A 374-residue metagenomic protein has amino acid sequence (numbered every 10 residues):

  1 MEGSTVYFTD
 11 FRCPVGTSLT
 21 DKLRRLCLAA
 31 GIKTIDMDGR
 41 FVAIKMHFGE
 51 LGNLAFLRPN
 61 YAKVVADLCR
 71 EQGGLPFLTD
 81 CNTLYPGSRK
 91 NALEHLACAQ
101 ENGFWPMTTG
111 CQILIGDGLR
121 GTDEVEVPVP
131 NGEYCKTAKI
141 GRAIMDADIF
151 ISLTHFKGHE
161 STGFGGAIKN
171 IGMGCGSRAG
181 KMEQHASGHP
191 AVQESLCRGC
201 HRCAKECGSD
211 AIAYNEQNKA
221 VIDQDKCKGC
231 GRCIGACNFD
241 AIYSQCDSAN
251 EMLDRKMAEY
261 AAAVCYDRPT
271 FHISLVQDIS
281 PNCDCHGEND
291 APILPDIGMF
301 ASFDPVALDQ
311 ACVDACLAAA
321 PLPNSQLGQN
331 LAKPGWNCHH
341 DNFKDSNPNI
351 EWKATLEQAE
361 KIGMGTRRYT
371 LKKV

Functional and structural regions predicted by a protein language model:
E2-N53, L57-Y61, E71-D80, Y85-V374: Extended, low-polarity segments enriched in aliphatic/aromatic residues
A66-D67: Terminal amphipathic helices with adjacent charged low-complexity linkers/tails
